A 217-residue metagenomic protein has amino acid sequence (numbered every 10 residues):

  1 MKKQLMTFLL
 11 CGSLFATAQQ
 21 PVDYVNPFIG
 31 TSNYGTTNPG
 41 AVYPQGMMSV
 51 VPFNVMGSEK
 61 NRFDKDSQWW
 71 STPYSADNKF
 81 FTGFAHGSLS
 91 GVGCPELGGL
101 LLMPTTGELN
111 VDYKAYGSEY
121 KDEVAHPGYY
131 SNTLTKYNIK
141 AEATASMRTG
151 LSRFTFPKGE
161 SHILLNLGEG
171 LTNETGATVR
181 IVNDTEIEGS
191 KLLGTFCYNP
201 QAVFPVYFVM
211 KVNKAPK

Functional and structural regions predicted by a protein language model:
M1-Q19: Bacterial Sec-dependent N-terminal signal peptides
Q19-K217: Accessory carbohydrate-recognition regions in carbohydrate-active enzymes
